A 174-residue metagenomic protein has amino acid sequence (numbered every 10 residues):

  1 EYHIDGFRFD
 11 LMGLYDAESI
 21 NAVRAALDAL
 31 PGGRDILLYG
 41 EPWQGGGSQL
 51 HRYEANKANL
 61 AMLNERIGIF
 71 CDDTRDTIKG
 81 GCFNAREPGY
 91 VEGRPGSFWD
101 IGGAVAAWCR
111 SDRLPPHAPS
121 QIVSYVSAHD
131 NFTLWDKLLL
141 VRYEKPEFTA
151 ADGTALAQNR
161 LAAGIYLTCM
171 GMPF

Functional and structural regions predicted by a protein language model:
E1-D5, L30, Q44-G46: C-terminal structured domain segments across diverse proteins
E1-Y15: Active-site groove signature of glycoside hydrolases
D16-S19, S48-Q49: Extracytoplasmic/secreted cell-surface and envelope-processing proteins
E18-L30: Alpha-helical structural signal in soluble globular domains
R24-A25, R34-F174: Conserved alpha/beta catalytic core and glycan-binding cleft of carbohydrate-active enzymes
